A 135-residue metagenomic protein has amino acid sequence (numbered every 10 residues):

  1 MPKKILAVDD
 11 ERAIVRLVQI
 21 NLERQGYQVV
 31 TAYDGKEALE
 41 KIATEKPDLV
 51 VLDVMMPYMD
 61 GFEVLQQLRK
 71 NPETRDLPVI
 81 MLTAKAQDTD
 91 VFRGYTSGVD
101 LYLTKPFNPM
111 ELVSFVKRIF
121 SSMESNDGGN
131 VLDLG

Functional and structural regions predicted by a protein language model:
R16-R24: Charged docking surfaces used in two-component/phosphorelay signaling
T31-L49: Acidic, metal-coordinating helix/loop segments flanking the phosphotransfer/catalytic sites of two-component signaling
M56: Receiver (REC) domain active-site loop signature in two-component systems and cognate sites in sensor histidine kinases
F107-K117: C-terminal output helix
M123-G135: CheY-like receiver
